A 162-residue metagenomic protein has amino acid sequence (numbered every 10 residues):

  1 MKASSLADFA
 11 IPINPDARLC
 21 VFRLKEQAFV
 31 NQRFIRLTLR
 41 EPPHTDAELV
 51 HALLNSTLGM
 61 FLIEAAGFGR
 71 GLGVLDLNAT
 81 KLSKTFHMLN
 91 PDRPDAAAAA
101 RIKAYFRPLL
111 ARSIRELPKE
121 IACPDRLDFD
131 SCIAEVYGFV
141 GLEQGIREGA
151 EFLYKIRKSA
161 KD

Functional and structural regions predicted by a protein language model:
M1-A100, A104: Polybasic, glycine- and aromatic-enriched phosphate-binding surface used to engage nucleic acids
N90-D162: Non-catalytic DNA-recognition/assembly elements of restriction-modification systems
